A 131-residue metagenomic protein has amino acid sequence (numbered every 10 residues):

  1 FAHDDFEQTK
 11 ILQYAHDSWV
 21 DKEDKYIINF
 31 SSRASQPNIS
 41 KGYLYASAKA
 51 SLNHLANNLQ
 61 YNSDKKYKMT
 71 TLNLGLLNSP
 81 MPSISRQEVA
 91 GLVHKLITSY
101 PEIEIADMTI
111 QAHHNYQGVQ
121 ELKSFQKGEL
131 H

Functional and structural regions predicted by a protein language model:
F1-I11: NAD(P)H-binding glycine-rich loop region in Rossmannoid oxidoreductase-like domains and their noncatalytic homologs
H3, V20, D24-D64, N73-P82: Catalytic loop of short-chain dehydrogenase/reductase
T9-L12, I39-S40, M81, Q120: Short glycine-/acidic-enriched loop or helix-start segments at secondary-structure transitions that form or flank
L12-H16, G42-Y45, S85-Q87, K123-F125: Short, glycine/charged-enriched secondary-structure capping and boundary segments
L12-H16, L55-A56, A90-V93: Short-chain dehydrogenase/reductase
T71-L72, S79-H131: C-terminal helical subdomain
